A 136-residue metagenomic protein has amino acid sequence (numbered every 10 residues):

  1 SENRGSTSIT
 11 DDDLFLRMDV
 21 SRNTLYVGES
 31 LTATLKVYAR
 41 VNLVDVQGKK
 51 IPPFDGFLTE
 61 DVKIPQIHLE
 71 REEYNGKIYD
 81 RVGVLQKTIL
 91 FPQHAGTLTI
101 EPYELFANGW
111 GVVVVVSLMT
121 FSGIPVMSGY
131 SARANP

Functional and structural regions predicted by a protein language model:
S1-P136: Surface-exposed interaction/ligand-binding surfaces
